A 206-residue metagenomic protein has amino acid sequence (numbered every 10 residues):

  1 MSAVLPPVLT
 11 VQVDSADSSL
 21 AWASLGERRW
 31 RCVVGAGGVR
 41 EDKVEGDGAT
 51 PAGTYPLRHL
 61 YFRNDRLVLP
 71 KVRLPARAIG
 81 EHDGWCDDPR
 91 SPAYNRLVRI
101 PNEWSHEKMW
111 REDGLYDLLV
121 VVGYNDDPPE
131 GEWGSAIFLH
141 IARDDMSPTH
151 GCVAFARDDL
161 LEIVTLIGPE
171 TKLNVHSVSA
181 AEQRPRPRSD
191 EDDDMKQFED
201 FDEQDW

Functional and structural regions predicted by a protein language model:
M1-T149, D159-W206: Cell wall/extracellular polymer interaction/catalysis modules
C152: Short cysteine clusters
A156: Conserved "landmark" site that anchors the functional core of diverse proteins
